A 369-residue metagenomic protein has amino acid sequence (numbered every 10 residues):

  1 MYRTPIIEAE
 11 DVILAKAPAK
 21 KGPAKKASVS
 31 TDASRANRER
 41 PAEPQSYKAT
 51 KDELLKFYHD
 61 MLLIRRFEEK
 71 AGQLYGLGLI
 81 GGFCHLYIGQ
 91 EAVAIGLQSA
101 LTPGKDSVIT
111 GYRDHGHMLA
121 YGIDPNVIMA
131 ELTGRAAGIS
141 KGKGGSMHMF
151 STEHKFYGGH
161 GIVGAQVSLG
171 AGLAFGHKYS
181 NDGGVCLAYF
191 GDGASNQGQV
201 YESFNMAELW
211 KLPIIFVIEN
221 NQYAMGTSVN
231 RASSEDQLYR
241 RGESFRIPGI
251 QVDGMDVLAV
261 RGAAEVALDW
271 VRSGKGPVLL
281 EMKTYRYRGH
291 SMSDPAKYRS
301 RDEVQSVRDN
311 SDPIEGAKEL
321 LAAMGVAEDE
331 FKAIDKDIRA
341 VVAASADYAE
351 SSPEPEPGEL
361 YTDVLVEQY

Functional and structural regions predicted by a protein language model:
Y2-R113, Y121-I123, Y369: N-terminal amphipathic, basic-rich helices that act as targeting or association modules
R3-I7, D11-A17, T31-R35, W270-Y369: Glycine/aspartate-rich loop-and-adjacent alpha/beta segment that forms the canonical ThDP
E69, L77-W210, S228-S234, Y239 (+1 more regions): Cofactor-binding active-site loop characterized by glycine-rich and histidine/acidic residues
G116, Q222-M225, R286-R288: Short gly/pro/ser/thr-enriched loop/turn and capping motifs at secondary-structure boundaries
K178-D182, S234-V266, N310-D335: Conserved thiamine diphosphate
W210-L212, N230-R246, K283-P295, N310-P313: A glycine-rich, aromatic-flanked flexible loop/lid motif
W210-N230: A short, conserved beta-to-alpha structural element at the edge of catalytic cores that scaffolds binding
V217-I218, I250-D253, V260, L279-K283: Short, conserved beta-strand edge motifs with alternating hydrophobic and charged residues
